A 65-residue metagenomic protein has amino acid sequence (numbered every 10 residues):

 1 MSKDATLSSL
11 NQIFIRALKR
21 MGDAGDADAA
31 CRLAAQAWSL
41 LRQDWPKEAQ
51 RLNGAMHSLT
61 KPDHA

Functional and structural regions predicted by a protein language model:
M1-A65: C-terminal-biased regions
